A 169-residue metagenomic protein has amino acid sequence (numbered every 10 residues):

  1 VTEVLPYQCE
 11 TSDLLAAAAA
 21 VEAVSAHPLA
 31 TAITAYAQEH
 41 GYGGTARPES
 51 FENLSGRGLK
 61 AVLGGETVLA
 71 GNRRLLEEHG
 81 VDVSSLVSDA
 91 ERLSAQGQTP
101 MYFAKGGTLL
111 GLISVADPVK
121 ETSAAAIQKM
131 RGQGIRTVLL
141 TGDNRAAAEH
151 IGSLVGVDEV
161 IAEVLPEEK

Functional and structural regions predicted by a protein language model:
V1-K169: Cytosolic catalytic headpiece
